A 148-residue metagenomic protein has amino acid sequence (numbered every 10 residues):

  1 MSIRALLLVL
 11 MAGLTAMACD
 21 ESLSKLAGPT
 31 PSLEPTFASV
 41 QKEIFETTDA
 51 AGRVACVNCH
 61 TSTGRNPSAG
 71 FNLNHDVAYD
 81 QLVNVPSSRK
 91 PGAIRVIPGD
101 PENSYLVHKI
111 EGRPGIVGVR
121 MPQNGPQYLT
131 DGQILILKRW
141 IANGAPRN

Functional and structural regions predicted by a protein language model:
M1-F37, K138-N148: Post-cleavage N-terminal segment of exported redox proteins
S22-E34, A38, K42, D49-Q127 (+1 more regions): Solvent-exposed helix-loop boundary motif
E46, G112, R139-N143: Residues within well-ordered alpha-helical secondary structure of globular protein domains
